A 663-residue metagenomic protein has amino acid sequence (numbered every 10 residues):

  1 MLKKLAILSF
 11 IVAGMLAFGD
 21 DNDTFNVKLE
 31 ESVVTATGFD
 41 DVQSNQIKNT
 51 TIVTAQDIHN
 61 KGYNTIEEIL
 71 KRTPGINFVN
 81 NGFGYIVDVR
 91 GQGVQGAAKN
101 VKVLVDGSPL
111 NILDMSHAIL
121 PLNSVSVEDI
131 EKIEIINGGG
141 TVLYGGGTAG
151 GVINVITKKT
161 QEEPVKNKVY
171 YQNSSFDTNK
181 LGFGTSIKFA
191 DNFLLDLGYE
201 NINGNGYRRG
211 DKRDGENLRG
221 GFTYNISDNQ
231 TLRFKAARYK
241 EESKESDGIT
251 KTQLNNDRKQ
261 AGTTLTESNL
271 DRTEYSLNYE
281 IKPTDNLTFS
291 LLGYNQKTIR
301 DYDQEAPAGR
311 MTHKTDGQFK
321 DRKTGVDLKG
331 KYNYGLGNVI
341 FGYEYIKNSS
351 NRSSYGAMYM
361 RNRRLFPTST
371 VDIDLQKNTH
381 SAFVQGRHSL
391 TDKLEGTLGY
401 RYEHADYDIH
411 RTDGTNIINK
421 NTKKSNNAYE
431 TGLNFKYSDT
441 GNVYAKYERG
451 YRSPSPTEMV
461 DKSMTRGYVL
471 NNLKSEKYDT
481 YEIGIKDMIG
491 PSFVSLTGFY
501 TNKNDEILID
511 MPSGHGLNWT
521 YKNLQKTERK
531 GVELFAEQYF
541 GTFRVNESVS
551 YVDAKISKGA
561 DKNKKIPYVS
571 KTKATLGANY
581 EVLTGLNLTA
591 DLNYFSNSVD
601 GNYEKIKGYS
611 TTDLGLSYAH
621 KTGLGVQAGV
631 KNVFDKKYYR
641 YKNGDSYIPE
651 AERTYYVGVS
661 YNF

Functional and structural regions predicted by a protein language model:
M1-K61, E68-K71, I187, D228 (+2 more regions): N-terminal Sec signal peptide and the immediately downstream disordered periplasmic leader that contains the TonB box
E67-P109: Extracytoplasmic beta-strand/coil segments of soluble accessory domains associated with Gram-negative outer-membrane
P109-N137: Short acidic/polar hinge/loop motifs at secondary-structure boundaries that mediate gating or recognition
N173-N203, R208-S246, T266-T284, T288 (+1 more regions): Transmembrane beta-barrel wall of Gram-negative outer-membrane proteins
S227, L336-I340, E344-I346, T370-K503 (+4 more regions): Structural signature of Gram-negative outer-membrane beta-barrels, strongest in the C-terminal barrel of TonB-dependent
E242, I249-N255, S349-R363, H404-D413 (+7 more regions): Surface-exposed extracellular loop regions of Gram-negative outer-membrane beta-barrel proteins, predominantly
G317-F319, K323-K329, K377-F383, L470-K474 (+4 more regions): Outer membrane beta-barrel strand-and-loop segments of large Gram-negative receptors, especially TonB-dependent
S389-G396, H404-A405, V494, G498-K503 (+3 more regions): Gram-negative outer-membrane beta-barrel transporters
